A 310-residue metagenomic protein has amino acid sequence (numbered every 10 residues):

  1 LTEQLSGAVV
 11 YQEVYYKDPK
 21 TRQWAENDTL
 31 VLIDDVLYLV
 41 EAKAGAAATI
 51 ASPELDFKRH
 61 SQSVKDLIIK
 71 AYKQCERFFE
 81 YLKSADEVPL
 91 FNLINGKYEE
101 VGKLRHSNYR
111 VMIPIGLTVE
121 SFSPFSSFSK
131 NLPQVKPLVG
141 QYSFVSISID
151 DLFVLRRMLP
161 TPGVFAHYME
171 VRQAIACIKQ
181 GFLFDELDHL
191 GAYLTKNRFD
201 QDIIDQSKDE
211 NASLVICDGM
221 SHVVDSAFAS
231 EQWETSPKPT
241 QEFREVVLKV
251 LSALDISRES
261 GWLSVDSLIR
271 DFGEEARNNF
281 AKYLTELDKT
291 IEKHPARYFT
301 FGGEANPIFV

Functional and structural regions predicted by a protein language model:
L1-V310: Intrinsically disordered, low-complexity Ser/Thr/Pro/Gly-rich regulatory segments
